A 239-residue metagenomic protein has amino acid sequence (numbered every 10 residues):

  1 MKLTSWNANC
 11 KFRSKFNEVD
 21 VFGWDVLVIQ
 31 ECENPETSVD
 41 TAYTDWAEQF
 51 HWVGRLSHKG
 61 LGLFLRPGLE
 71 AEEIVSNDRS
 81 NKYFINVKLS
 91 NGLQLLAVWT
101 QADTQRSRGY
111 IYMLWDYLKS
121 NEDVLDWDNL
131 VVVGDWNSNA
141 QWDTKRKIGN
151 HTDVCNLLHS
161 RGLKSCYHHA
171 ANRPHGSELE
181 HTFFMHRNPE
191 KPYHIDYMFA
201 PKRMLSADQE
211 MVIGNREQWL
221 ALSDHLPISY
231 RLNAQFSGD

Functional and structural regions predicted by a protein language model:
M1-S5, N9-N17, V26, L63-D239: Active-site regions of metal-assisted phosphoester/phosphodiester hydrolases, unifying DNase/endonuclease modules
K15-D20, V39-D40: A short acidic, amphipathic alpha-helical/loop segment
Q30-E31: A short aromatic-anchored loop/beta-hairpin motif
P35-E36, P201: General structural signal for secondary-structure boundaries
E36-L56, G60, R79: Glycine/small-residue-rich interface belts in oligomeric ring/scaffold proteins and their assembly partners
